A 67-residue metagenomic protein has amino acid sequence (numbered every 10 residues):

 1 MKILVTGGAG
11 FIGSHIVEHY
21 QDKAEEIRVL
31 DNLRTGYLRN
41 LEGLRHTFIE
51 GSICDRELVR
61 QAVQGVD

Functional and structural regions predicted by a protein language model:
M1-D67: N-terminal Rossmann-like NAD(P)+-binding domain of SDR-like oxidoreductases, especially those catalyzing
